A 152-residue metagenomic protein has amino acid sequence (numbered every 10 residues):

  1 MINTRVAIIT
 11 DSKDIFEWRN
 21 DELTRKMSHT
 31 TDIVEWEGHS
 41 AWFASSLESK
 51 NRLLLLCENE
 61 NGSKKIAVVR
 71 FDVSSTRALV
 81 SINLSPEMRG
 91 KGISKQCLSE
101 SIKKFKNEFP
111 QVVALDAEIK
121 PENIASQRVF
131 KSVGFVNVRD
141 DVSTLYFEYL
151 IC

Functional and structural regions predicted by a protein language model:
I2-E17: A short beta-loop-alpha structural element at the N-terminal edge of CoA-dependent acyl/N-acetyltransferase catalytic
I15-N20, H39, F43: Hydrophobic alpha-helical core bundles mediating ligand binding, dimerization, or RNAP-core interactions
E17-I33: Helix-loop element at the rim of GNAT/NAT acetyltransferase active sites that forms part of the acceptor-substrate
D32-E87, D141: Acetyl-CoA-dependent GNAT
L84, G90-F105, Q127-S132: Conserved acetyl-CoA-binding loop-helix of GNAT-fold acetyltransferases
L115-Q127: Conserved beta-strand-loop-alpha-helix junction that forms the acyl-donor binding cleft
K131-D141: Conserved acetyl-CoA-binding loop of GNAT-fold acetyltransferases
D140-C152: C-terminal "cap" of GNAT-fold acetyltransferases
